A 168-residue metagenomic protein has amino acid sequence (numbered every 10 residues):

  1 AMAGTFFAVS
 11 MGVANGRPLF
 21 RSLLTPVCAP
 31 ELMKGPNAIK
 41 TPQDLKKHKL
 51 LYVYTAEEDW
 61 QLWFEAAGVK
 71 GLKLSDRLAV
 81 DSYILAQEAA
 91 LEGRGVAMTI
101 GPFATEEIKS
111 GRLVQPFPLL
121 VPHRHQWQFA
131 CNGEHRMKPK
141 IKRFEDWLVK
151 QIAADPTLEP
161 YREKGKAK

Functional and structural regions predicted by a protein language model:
A1-L51, T55-A79: Acidic, Gly/Pro-rich loop/turn segments at junctions of secondary structure
A14, Q115-P118: Short beta-strand/turn micro-motifs at beta-sheet edges
R17, Q43, Q87-E88, K142: Alpha-helical segments flanking ligand/cofactor-binding loops in enzyme cores
N37, F64, I108, F117 (+1 more regions): Short, flexible helix/strand-to-coil boundary loops that buttress conserved ligand/catalytic motifs in alpha/beta
L72-Q115, P122, A153: Hydrophobic hinge/microswitch elements
G101-S110, L120-K168: C-terminal effector-binding regulatory domain of bacterial HTH transcription factors
